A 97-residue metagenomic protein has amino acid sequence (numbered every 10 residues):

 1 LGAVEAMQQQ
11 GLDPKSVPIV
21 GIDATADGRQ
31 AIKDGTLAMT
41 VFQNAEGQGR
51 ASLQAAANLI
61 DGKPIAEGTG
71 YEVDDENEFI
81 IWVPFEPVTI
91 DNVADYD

Functional and structural regions predicted by a protein language model:
L1-A31: Hydrophobic alpha-helical
V4-L12, K33, L37, Q54-D61: Sec-exported extracytoplasmic/periplasmic mature domains
K15, Q43, V83: Thr-Gly-centered strand-to-loop micro-motif
P18-V20, A38, V88: Structural detector of well-ordered beta-strand residues that form the stable sheet scaffold of enzyme domains
V20-D27, Q43-A51: Hinge/beta->alpha junction and helix N-cap segments in small-molecule ligand-binding domains
D34-E46: Short beta-strand elements at the ligand-binding edges of bilobed clamshell
A51-D97: Hinge/cleft segment of the Venus flytrap/periplasmic-binding protein
